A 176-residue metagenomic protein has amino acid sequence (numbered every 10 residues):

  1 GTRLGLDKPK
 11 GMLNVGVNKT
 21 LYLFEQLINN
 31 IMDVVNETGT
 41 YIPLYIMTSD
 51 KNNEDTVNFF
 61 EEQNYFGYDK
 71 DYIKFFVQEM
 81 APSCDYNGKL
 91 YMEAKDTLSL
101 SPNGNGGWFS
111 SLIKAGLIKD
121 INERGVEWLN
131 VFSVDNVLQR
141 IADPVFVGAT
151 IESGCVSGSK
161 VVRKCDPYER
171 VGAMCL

Functional and structural regions predicted by a protein language model:
L6-L176: Domain-scale recognition of functional cores that engage charged ligands
